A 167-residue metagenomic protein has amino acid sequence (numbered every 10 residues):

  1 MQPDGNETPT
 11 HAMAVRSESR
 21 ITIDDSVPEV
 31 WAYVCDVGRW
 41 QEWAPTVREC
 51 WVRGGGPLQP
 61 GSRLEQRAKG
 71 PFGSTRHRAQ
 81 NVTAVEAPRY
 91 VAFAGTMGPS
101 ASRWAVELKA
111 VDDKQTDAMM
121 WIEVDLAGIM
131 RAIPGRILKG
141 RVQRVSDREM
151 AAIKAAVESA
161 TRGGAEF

Functional and structural regions predicted by a protein language model:
Q2-G54, Q59: Hydrophobic ligand-binding cavity/cleft-lining segments
E18-R20, H77-N81, R103-A105, M119-W121: Well-ordered beta-strand positions in beta-sheet-rich domains
T22, T83-A84, K109-A110: Well-ordered beta-strand positions
I23, A68, I122-V124: Hydrophobic beta-strand positions in extracellular immunoglobulin-like domains
P28-W31, D147, A151: Amphipathic alpha-helical segments that line or abut small-molecule/effector binding pockets and mediate allosteric
W43, T75-R76, A101, R131: Alpha-helix N-cap/helix-start motif
W51-S100, D113-D117, R148-F167: Glycine-rich portal/gate segments that line the openings of hydrophobic small-molecule binding cavities
A94-R148, G164-F167: Beta-strand/loop substructures that line and gate deep hydrophobic ligand-binding cavities in soluble
